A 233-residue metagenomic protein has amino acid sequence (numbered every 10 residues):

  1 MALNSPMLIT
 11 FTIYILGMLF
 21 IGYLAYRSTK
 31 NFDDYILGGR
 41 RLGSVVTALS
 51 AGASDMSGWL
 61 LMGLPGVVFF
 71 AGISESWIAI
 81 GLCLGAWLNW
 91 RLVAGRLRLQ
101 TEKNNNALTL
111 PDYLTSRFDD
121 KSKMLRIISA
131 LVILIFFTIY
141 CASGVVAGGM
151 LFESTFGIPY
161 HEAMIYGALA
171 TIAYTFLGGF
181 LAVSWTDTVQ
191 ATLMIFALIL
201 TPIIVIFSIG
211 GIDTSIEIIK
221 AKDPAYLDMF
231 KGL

Functional and structural regions predicted by a protein language model:
M1-M62, T175-G178: Membrane-interface "cap" regions at the ends of multi-pass membrane proteins
A2-L3, R40-L42, V46, G63-I80 (+2 more regions): Loop-to-helix junctions at membrane interfaces in multi-pass transport proteins
I15-M18, S54-D55, L82-A86, I133-L134 (+3 more regions): Residue-level recognition of pore/gate-forming positions within transmembrane alpha-helices of multi-pass
F20-L37, S74-A79, L108-Y113, T138-C141 (+1 more regions): Hydrophobic alpha-helical transmembrane segments
T29-K30, M62, G66, R91-L99 (+3 more regions): Short helix-terminus and kink motifs of transmembrane alpha helices, predominantly at the cytoplasmic interface
I36-N106: Membrane-interface helix-loop-helix modules in multi-pass membrane proteins
W77-T175, F230-G232: Helix-loop-helix module between adjacent transmembrane segments
